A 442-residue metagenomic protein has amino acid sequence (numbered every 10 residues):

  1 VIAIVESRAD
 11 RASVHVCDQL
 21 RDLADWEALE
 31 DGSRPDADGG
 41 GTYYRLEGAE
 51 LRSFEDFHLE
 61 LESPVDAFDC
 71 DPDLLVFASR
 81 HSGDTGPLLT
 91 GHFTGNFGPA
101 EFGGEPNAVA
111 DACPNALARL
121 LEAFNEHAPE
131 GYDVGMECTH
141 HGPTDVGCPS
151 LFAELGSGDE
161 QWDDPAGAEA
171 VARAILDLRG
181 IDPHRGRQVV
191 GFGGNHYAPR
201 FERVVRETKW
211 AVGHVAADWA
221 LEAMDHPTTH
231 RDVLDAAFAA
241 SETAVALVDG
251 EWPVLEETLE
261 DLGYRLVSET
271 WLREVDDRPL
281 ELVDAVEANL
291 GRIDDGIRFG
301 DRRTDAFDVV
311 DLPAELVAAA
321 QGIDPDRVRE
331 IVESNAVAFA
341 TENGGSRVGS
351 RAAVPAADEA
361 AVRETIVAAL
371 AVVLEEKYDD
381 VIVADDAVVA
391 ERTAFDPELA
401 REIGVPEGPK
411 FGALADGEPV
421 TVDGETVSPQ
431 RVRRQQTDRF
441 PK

Functional and structural regions predicted by a protein language model:
V1-G83: Generic N-terminal leader segments that precede the first folded domain
D73-E101, P143-L151, L155-G156: Active-site microenvironments of hydrolase-like enzyme catalytic domains
D84-A108, V212-D225: A short, glycine/acidic-enriched catalytic loop
F102-P114, G158-D164: Flexible, glycine/proline-enriched loop segments at strand-loop-helix junctions that form or flank small-ligand binding
A110-G135, T243: Active-site-adjacent substrate-binding region of metalloamidase/peptidase-like peptide-processing proteins
G135-D182: Active-site-adjacent mobile loop/cap segments within catalytic or ligand-binding domains
A172-E207, A216-D232, A236-V248, V267: Flexible helix-coil linker/hinge segments at domain or subdomain boundaries
G263, E269-K442: Extended non-globular C-terminal regions
